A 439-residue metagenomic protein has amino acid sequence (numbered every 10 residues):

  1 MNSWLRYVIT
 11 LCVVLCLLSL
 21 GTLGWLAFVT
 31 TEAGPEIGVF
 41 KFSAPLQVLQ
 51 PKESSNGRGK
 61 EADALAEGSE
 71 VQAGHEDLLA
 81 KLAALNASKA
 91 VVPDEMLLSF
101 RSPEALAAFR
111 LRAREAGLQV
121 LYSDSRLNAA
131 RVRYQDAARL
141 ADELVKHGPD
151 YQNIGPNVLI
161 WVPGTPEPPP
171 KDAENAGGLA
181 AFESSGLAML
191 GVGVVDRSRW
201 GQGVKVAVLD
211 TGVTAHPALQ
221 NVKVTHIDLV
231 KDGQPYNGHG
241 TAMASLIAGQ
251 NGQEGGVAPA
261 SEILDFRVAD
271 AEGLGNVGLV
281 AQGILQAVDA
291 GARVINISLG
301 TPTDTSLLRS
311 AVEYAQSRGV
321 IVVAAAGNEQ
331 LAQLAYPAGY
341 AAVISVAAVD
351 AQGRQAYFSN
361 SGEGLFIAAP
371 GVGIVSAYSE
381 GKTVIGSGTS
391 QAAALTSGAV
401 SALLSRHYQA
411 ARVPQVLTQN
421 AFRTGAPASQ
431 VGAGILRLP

Functional and structural regions predicted by a protein language model:
L5, I37-F40, P45-L46, V288-I297 (+6 more regions): C-terminal subdomain of the subtilisin-like protease fold in secreted/lumenal serine endopeptidases
R6-D172: Primarily auto-inhibitory N-terminal propeptides
P149-K205, P217-A218, Q430-G432: Protease zymogen maturation seam
V194-V206, T211-T225, K231-G278, Y340-A342 (+2 more regions): Subtilisin-like serine protease catalytic core
I227-Y236, Q355, S379-Q391: Short pre-catalytic strand/loop immediately N-terminal to key active-site residues, enriched for Gly-Thr
S245, L274-V294: Substrate-binding/charge-relay-adjacent region of secreted/lumenal peptidase catalytic domains
L246-I247, V268-A269, G371-L436: Hydrolase catalytic cores
A292-S379, V416-A421: Catalytic-core segments of hydrolase enzymes
